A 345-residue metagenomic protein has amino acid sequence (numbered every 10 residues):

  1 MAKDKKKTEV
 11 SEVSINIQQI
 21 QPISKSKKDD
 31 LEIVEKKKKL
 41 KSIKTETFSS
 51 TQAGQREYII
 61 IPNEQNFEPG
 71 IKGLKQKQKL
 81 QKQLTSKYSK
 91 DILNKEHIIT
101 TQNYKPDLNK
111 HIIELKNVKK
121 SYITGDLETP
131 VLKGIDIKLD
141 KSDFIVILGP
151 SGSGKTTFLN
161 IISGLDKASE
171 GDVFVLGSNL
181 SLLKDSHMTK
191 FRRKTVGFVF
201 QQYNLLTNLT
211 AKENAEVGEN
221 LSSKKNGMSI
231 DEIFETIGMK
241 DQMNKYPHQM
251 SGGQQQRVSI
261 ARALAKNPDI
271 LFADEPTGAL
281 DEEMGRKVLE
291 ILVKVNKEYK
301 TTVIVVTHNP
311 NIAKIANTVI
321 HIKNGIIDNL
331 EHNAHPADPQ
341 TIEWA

Functional and structural regions predicted by a protein language model:
A2-I23, K27-N109: Pre-NBD coupling/linker segments of ABC/ABC-like ATPases
K6, Q18, L31-E32, Q65 (+8 more regions): Intrinsic disorder/low-complexity detector
L108, I112-I322: ABC family nucleotide-binding domain
I326-A345: Conserved beta-strand-loop-alpha-helix hinge in the C-terminal portion of ABC ATPase nucleotide-binding domains
